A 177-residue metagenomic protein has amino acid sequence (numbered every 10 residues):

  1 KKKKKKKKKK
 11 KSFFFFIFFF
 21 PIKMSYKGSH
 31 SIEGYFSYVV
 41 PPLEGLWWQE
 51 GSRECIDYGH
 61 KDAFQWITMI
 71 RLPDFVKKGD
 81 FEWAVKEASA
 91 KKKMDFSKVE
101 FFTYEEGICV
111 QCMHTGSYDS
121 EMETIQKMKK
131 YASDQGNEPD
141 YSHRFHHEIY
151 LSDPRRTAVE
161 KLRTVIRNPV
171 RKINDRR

Functional and structural regions predicted by a protein language model:
K1-K3, K10-R177: A solvent-exposed interaction/effector surface
